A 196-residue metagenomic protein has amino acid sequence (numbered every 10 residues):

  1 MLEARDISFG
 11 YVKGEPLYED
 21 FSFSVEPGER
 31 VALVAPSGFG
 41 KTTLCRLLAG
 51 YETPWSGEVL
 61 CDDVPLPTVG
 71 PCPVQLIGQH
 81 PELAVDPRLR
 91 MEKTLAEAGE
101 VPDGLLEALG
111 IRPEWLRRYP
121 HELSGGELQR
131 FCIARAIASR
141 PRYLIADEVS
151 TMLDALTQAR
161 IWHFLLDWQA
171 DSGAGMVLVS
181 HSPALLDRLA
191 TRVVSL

Functional and structural regions predicted by a protein language model:
M1-A4, S8-D20: A short, flexible loop at the N-terminus of ABC-type nucleotide-binding domains that lies
V34-P36: The feature captures the beta-strand-to-loop junction immediately N-terminal to the Walker
A49: Helix-to-loop junction immediately C-terminal to a conserved catalytic motif
G57-G70: Conserved ABC transporter NBD signature motif
H80, P87-P102: Q-loop/switch helix immediately C-terminal to the Walker
Y119-L123, E127: Conserved ABC ATPase signature
I133, I145, I161: Hydrophobic anchor residue at the start of the ABC signature
